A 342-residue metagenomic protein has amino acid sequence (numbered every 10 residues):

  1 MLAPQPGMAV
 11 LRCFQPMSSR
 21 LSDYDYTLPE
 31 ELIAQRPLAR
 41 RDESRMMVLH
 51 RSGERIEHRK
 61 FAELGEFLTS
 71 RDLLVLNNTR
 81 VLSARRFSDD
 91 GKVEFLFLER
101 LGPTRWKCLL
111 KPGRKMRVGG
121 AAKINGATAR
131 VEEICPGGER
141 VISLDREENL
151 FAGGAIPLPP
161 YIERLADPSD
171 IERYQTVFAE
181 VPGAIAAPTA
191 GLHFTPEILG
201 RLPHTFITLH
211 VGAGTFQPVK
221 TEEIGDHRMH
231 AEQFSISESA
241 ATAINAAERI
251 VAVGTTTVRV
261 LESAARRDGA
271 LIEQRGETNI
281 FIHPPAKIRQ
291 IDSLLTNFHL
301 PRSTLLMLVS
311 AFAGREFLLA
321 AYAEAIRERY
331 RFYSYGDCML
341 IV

Functional and structural regions predicted by a protein language model:
L2-A3, A9-L11: Short, low-complexity intrinsically disordered segments enriched in A/P/G/S/L with frequent Arg, especially at protein
P6-G7, P16: Intrinsic disorder/low-complexity segments in short proteins, especially the signal peptide and propeptide regions
F14-V342: Surface-exposed, charge/polar-rich loops and edge strands
